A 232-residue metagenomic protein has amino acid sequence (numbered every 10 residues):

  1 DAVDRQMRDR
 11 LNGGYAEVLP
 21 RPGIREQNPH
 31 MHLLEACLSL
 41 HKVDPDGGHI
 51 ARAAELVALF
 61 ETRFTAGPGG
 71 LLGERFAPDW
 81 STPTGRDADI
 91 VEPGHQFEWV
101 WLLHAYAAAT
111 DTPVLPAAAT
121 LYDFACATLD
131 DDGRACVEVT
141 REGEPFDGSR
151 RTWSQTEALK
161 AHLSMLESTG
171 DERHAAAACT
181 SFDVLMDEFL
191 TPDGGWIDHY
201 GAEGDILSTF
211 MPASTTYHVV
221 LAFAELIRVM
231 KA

Functional and structural regions predicted by a protein language model:
D1-A232: Glycan-recognition and catalytic cores of secretory/periplasmic carbohydrate-active enzymes
